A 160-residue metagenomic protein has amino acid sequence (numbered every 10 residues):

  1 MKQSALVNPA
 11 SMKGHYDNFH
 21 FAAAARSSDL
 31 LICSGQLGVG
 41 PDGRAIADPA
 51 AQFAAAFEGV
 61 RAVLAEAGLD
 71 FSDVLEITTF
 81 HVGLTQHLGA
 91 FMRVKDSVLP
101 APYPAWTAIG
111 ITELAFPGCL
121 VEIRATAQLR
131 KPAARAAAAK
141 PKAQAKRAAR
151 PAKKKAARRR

Functional and structural regions predicted by a protein language model:
M1-L75, H81-R160: N-terminal presequence-like segments and the immediate start of the first folded domain
